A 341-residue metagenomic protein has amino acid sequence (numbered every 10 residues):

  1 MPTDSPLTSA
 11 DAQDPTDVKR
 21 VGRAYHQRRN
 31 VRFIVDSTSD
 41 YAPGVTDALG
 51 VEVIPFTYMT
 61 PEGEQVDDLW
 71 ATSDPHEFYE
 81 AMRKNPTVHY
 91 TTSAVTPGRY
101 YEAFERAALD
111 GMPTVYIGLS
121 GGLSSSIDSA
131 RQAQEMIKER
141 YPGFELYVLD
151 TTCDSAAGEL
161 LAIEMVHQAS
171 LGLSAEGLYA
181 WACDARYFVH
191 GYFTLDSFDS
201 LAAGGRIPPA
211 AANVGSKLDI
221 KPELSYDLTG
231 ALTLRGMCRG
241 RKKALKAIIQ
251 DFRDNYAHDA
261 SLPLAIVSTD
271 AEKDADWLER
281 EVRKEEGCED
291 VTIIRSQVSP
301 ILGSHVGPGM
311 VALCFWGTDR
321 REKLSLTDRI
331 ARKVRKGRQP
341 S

Functional and structural regions predicted by a protein language model:
M1-A10: N-terminal acidic, proline/glycine-rich, low-complexity intrinsically disordered segments
Q13-R28, T38-E52, T57-E62, L123-E135 (+3 more regions): Mixed-charge interfacial surface used for oligomerization/domain docking and macromolecular partner engagement
V31, M112-Y116, L262-L264: Generic beta-sheet signal
R32-R99: N-terminal glycine-rich anion-binding loop in soluble enzyme alpha/beta folds
V35, G118, S268: Short beta-strand/turn micro-motifs composed of small residues that flank or help shape donor/cofactor-binding pockets
R83-N85, G111-Y116, K138-L149, R295: Glycine/charged-rich beta-loop-alpha catalytic/anionic-binding loops adjacent to active sites
K84-L123, D128, Q132, Y179: Glycine-rich phosphate- or other oxyanion-binding loops that anchor nucleotides, phosphorylated ligands
